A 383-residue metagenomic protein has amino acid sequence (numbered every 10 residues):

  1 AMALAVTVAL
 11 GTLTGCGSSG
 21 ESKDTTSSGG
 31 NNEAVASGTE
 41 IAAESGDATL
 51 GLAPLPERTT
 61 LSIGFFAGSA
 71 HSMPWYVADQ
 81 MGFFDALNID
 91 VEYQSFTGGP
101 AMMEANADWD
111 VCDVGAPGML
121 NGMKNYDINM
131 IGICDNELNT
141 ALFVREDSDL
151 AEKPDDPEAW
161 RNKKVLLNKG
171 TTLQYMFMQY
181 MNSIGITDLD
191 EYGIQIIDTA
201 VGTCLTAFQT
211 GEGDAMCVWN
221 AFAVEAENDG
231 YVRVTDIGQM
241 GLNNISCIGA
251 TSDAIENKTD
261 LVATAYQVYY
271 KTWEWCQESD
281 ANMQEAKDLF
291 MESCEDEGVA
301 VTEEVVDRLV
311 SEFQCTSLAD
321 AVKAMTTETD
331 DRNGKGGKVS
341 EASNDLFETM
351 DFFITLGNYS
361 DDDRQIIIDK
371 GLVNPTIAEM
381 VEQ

Functional and structural regions predicted by a protein language model:
L4, V8-T12: Hydrophobic core
L13-N32: Bacterial lipoprotein signal-peptidase II cleavage site
N32-D198, D214-N220, V234-I237, L242: Short, glycine-/small- and polar/acidic-enriched structural segments that line small-molecule recognition paths
G82, L87-N88, D113-A116, M123 (+7 more regions): Sec/Tat-exported extracytoplasmic proteins
T203-D296: Pocket-lining segment of extracytoplasmic ligand-binding domains
K258-N358: Secondary-structure end/capping motifs
S340-Q383: Conserved C-terminal helix/tail region of periplasmic/extracytoplasmic solute-binding proteins
